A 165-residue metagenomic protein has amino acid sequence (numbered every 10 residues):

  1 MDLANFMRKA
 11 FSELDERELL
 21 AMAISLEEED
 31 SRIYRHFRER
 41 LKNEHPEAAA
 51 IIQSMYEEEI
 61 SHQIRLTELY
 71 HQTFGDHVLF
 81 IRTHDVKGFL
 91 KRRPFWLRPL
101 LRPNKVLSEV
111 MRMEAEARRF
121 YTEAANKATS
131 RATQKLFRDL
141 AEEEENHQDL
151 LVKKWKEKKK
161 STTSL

Functional and structural regions predicted by a protein language model:
M1-F6, E68-P103, S164-L165: Carboxylate-rich helix-loop segments that flank metal/cofactor sites and access channels in metalloenzymes
D2, L26-Y34, H62, M113-F120 (+1 more regions): Amphipathic, well-ordered alpha-helical segments in soluble domains
R8-A23, G88-V110: Acidic/His metal-coordination segments adjacent to aromatic residues that form catalytic metal sites in metalloenzymes
A10-E13, D30-S54, A117-T133: Helix-loop segments that flank and shape redox-cofactor active sites
L14-S25, H45-R65, P103-L107, R131-N146: Alpha-helical scaffold segments that form or flank carboxylate-/histidine-based iron centers
M22, H36, R65-E68, R119 (+2 more regions): Residue-level signal for well-ordered alpha-helical scaffold segments within enzymatic catalytic domains
P46-D85, H147, L151-K158: Conserved alpha-helical segments that form or flank metal/cofactor-binding pockets of metalloenzymes
A117-S164: Preference for long, well-ordered alpha-helical segments
